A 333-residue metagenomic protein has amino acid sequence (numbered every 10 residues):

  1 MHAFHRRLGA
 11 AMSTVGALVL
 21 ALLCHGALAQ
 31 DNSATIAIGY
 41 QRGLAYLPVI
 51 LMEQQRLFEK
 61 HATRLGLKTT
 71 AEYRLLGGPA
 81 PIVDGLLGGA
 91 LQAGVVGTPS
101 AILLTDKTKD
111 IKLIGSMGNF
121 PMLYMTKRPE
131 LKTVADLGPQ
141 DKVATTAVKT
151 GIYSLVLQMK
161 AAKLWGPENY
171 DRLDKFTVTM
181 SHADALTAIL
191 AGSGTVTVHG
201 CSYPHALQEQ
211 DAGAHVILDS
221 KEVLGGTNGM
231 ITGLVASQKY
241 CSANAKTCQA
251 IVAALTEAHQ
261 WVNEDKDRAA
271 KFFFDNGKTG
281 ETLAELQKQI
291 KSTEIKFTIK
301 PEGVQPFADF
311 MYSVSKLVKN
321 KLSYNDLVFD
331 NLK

Functional and structural regions predicted by a protein language model:
M1-L8: N-terminal secretory signal peptides that target proteins for export/translocation
A11-L23: Bacterial N-terminal signal peptides
L23-A29: Sec/Tat signal peptide C-region and signal peptidase I cleavage site
D31-T179, S193, T197-Y203, I217 (+1 more regions): Short, glycine-/small- and polar/acidic-enriched structural segments that line small-molecule recognition paths
R56-G66, E222-G226, T293-P301: Short, solvent-exposed loop/beta-turn-alpha elements that line the ligand-binding surface or hinge of extracytoplasmic
P99, D171-D174, V178, A183-F274: Pocket-lining segment of extracytoplasmic ligand-binding domains
S242-L317: Secondary-structure end/capping motifs
M311-K333: Conserved C-terminal helix/tail region of periplasmic/extracytoplasmic solute-binding proteins
